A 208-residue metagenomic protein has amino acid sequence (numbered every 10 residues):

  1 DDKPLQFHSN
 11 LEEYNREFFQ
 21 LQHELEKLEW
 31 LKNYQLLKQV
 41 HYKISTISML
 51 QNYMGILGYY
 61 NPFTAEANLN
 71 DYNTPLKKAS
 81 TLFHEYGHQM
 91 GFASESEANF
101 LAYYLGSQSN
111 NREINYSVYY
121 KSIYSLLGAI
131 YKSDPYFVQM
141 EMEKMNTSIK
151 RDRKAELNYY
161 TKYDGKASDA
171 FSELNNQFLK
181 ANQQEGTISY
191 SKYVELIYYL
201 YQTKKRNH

Functional and structural regions predicted by a protein language model:
D1-L57, N61-A65: Contiguous, non-catalytic segments that form substrate-binding/exosite surfaces or channel walls
L5-E12, N68-Y72, E85-M90, R112-E113: Second-shell loop/turn segments in exported
E17, L21, K78, S94-E97 (+2 more regions): Stable alpha-helical elements in mature extracytoplasmic
L25, E29-K32, D71, M90 (+6 more regions): Sec/Tat-exported extracytoplasmic proteins
P62-T64, T74-K78: Extracytoplasmic
S80-F92, S96-N99, Y103: Active-site recognition of the HExxH zinc-binding catalytic motif
F100-R151: Active-site/pore-lining binding-face segments in mid-to-C-terminal subdomains
T147-H208: Pan-zinc metallopeptidase signature
